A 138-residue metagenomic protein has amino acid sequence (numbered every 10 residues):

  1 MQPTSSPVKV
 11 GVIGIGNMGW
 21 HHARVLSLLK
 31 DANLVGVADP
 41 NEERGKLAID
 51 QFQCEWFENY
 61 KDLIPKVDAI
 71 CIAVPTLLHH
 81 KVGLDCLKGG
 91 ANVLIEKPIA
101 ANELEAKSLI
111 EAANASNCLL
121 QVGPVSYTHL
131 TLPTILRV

Functional and structural regions predicted by a protein language model:
M1-Q51: N-terminal Rossmann-like dinucleotide-binding module
K9, N33-L34, D68, N92 (+1 more regions): Structural signature of beta-strand start/N-cap positions in the alpha/beta core of ABC transporter nucleotide-binding
N17, E43-R44, L77-H80, A101 (+1 more regions): Short alpha-helical
H22, C54-A112: Beta-loop-alpha module in the N-terminal Rossmann-like domain of NAD(P)-dependent dehydrogenases, especially those
L29-A32, Q51, K66, G89 (+1 more regions): Structured helix-beta-strand junction loops
K97-P98, P124-S126: Short strand-turn motif at the edge of the Rossmann-like AdoMet-binding core
S108-V125: Rossmann-fold dehydrogenase core element
H129-V138: Single conserved hydrophobic/aromatic residue that forms the stacking wall/gate of nucleotide- or nucleobase-binding
